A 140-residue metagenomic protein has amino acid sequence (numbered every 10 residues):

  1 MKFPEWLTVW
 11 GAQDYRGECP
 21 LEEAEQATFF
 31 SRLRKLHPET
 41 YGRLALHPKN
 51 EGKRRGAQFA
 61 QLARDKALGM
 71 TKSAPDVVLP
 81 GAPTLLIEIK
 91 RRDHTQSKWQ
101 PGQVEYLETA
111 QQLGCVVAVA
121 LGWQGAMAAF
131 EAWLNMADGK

Functional and structural regions predicted by a protein language model:
M1-K140: Catalytic phosphate/metal-binding cores of nucleic-acid and nucleotide-processing enzymes, i.e., regions that mediate
